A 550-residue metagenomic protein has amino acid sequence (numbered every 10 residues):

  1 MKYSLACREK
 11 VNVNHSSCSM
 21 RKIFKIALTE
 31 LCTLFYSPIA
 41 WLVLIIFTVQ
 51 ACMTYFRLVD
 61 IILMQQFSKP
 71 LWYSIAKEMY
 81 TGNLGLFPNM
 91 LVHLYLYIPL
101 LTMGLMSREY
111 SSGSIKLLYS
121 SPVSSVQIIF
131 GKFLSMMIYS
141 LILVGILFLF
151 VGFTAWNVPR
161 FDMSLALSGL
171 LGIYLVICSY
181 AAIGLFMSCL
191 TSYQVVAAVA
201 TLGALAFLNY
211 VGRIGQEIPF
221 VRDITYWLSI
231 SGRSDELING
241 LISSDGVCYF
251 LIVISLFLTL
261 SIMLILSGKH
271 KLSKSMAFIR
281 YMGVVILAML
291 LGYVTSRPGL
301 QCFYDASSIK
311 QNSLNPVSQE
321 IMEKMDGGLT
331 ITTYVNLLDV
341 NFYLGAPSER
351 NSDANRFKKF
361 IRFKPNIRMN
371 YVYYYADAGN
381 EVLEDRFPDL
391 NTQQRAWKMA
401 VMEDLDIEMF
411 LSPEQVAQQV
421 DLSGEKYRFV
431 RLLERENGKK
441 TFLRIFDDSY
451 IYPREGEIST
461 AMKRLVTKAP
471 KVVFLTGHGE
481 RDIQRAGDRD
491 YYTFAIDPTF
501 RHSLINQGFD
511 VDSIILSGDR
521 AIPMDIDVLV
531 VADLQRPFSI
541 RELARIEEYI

Functional and structural regions predicted by a protein language model:
S17-L44: Aromatic- and glycine-rich beta-strand/loop motifs that create alpha-glucan
P38, L94, I98, S124-T154 (+1 more regions): Selective transmembrane-helix segments that form parts of the transport pathway or gating/packing helices in multipass
P38-I62, N89-I98, G203-F207: Hydrophobic alpha-helical transmembrane segments of multi-pass membrane transport/permease proteins
L58-T81, L190, A197-A198, G203-H270: Terminal transmembrane helical anchor/hairpin motif
G82-R108, L143: Long, hydrophobic alpha-helical segments
P99-Y119, F133: Transmembrane helix boundary and interhelical loop/hinge segments in multi-pass membrane proteins
L167-Y193, L256-L258: Hydrophobic alpha-helical transmembrane segments of polytopic membrane proteins
E217, D235-S244, I262, H270-I550: Short, surface-exposed patches at the edges or C-terminal ends of soluble domains, predominantly
